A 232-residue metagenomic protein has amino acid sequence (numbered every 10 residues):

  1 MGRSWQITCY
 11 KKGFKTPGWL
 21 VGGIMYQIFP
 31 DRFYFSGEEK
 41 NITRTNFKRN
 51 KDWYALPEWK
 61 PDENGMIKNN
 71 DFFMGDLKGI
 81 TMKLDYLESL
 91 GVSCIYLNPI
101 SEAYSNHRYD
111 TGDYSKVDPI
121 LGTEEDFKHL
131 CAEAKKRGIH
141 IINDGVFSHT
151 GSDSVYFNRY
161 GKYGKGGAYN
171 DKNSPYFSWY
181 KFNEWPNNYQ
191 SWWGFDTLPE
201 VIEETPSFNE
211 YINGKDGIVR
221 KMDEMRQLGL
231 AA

Functional and structural regions predicted by a protein language model:
M1-M25, F35-D52: The feature marks proteins involved in alpha-glucan
P30-S93, I100-G229: Substrate-binding/active-site clefts of carbohydrate-active enzymes
